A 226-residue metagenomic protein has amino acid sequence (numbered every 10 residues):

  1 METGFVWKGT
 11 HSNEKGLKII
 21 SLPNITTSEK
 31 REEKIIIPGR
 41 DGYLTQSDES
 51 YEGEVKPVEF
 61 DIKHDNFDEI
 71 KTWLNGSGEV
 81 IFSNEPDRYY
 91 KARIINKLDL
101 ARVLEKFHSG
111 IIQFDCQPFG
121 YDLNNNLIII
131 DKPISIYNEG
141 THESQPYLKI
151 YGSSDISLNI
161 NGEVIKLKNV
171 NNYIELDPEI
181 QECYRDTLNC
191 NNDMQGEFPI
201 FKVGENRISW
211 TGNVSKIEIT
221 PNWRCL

Functional and structural regions predicted by a protein language model:
M1-K34: Polar/acidic, low-complexity leader/linker segments enriched in S/T/G and N/D
G4, H11, E59-K97: Short, acidic/charged, Gly/Pro-enriched secondary-structure junctions
S12-S21, Y89-I95, I165-N171: Short amphipathic beta-strand/extended segments with alternating polar/hydrophobic composition
P23-T27, I81-Y121, N125: Short beta-strand and beta-hairpin "edge-sheet" elements
I35-H64, K106-F119, N206: Oligomerization/assembly interface segments of phage tail-like spikes and tubes
S50-E54, L74, L104-H108, G140-H142 (+1 more regions): Solvent-exposed loop and beta-edge segments used for protein-protein assembly and interaction
E69-N75, S109-G110, L127-I129: "Short basic amphipathic alpha-helical interaction patches in structured regions
D122-L226: Intrinsically disordered, low-complexity segments enriched in serine, threonine, and glycine
